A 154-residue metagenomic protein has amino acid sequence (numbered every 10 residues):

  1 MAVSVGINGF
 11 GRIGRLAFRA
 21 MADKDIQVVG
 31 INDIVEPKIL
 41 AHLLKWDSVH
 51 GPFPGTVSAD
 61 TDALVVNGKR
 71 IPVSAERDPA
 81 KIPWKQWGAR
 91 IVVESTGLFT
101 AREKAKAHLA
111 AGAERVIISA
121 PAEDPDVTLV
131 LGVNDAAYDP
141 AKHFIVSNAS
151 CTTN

Functional and structural regions predicted by a protein language model:
M1-N154: N-terminal Rossmann-like NAD(P) cofactor-binding subdomain of oxidoreductases, focused on the glycine-rich
